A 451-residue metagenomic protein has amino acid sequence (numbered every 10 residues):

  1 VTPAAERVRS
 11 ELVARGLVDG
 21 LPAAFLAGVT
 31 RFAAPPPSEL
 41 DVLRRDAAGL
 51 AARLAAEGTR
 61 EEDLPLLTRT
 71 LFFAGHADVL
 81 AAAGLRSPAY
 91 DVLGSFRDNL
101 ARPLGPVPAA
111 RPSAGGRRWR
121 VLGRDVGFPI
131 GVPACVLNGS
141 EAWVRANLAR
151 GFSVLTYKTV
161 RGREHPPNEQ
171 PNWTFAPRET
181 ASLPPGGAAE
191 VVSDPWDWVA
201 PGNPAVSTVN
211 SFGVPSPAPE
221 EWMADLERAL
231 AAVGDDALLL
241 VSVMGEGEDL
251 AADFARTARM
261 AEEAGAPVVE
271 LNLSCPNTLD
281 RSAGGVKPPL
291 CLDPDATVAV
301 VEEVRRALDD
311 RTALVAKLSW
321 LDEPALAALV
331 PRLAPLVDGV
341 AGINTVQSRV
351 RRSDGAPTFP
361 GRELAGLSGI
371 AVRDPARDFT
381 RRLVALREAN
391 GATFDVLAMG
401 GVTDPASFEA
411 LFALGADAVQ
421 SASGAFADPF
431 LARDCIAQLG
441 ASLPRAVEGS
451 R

Functional and structural regions predicted by a protein language model:
V13-L17, P36, G49-A52, A56-A114 (+1 more regions): Conserved, well-structured core domains of diverse proteins
P65, F73-H76, G105, V126 (+2 more regions): Active-site entrance/lid segments in N-terminal catalytic domains of soluble metabolic enzymes
A101-E141: Active-site-flanking structural segment that lines cofactor/substrate pockets
P103-P112, L273-D295, A328-A392: Glycine/Thr-rich beta-alpha phosphate-binding loop at enzyme active sites
P133-A134, L273-S274, K317, V396-V402 (+1 more regions): Glycine-rich beta-strand-to-loop/alpha-helix junction loops that act as flexible
Y157-G162, L273-C275, A341-V346, F408-D434: Glycine-rich phosphate-binding active-site loops on the catalytic face of alpha/beta enzymes
P167-A181, R352-A365, G424-G449: C-terminal helical cap(s) of enzyme catalytic domains, especially alpha/beta-barrels
A224-V233, C291-L314, L364-A392, L439-P444: Alpha-helix-loop-beta-strand connector modules within alpha/beta enzyme cores
